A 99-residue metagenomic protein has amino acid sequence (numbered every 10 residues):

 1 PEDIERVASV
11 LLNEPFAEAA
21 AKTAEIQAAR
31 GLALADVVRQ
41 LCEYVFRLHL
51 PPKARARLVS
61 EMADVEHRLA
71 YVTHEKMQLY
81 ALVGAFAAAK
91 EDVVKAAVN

Functional and structural regions predicted by a protein language model:
P1-I4: Long, charge-dense, solvent-exposed interaction surfaces that engage phosphate-rich ligands
V7-N99: Helix-rich C-terminal "collar"/helical-bundle subdomain used as an assembly and partner-interaction module in RFC-like
